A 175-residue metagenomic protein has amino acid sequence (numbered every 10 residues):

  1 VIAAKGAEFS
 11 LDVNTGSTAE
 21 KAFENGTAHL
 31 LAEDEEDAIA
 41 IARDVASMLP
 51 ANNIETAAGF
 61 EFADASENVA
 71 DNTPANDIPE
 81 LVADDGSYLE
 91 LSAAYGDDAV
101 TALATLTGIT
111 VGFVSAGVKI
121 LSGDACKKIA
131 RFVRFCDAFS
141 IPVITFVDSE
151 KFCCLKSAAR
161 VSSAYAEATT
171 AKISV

Functional and structural regions predicted by a protein language model:
V1-I54, I141, K151-V175: Conserved catalytic cores of soluble enzyme domains, especially glycine-rich substrate-binding beta-alpha loops
K21, A32-G123, A130: Intrinsically disordered, low-complexity segments enriched in small/flexible residues
A93, V100-S174: Cleft-lining beta-strand/loop regions that shape enzyme active-site pockets
